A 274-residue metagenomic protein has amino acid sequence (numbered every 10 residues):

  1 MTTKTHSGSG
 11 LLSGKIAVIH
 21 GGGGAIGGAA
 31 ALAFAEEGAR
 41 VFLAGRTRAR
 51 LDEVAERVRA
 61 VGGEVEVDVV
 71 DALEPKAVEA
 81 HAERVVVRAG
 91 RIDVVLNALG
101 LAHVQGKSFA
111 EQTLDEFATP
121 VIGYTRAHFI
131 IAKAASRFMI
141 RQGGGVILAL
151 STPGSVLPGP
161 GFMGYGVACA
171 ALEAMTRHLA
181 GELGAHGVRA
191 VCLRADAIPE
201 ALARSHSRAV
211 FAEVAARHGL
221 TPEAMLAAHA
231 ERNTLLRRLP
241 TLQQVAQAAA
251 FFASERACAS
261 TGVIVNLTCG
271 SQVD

Functional and structural regions predicted by a protein language model:
T2-S7, G106, R237-R238, A249 (+1 more regions): Short C-terminal tail/terminal secondary-structure segment of NAD(P)H-dependent dehydrogenase/reductase domains
I16, G23-A25: Conserved glycine-rich cofactor-binding loop
A39-E53: Conserved glycine-rich Rossmann-like NAD(P)H-binding loop of the short-chain dehydrogenase/reductase
E79, G100-A118, R141, G161-G164: Conserved mid-core segment of classical short-chain dehydrogenase/reductases
E83, I122-R141, A180-G181, A185 (+1 more regions): Amphipathic alpha-helical dimer-interface segment in Rossmann-like NAD(P)H-dependent oxidoreductases
L101, L148-A171, T176-A185, R194-L202 (+1 more regions): Catalytic loop of short-chain dehydrogenase/reductase
A110-I130, G144, L148, L172: Catalytic Tyr-X3-Lys loop
G184, R189, A259-G262: Short, small/polar-rich loop/turn modules that mediate ligand/substrate recognition or access, typified
